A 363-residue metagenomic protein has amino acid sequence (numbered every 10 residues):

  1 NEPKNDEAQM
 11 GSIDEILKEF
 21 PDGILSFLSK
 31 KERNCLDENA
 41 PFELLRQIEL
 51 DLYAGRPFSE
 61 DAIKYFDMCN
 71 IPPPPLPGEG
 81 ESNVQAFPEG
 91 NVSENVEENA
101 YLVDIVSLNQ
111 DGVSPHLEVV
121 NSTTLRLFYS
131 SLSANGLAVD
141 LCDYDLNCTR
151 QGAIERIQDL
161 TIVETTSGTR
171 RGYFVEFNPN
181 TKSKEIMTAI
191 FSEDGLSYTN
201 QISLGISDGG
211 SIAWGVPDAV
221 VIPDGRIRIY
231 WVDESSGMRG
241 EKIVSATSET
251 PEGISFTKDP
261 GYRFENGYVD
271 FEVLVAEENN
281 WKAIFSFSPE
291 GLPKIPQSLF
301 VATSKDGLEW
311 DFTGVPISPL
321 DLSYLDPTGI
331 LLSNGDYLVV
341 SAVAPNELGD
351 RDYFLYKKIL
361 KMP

Functional and structural regions predicted by a protein language model:
N1-Q9, E79-A86: Bacterial Sec-dependent N-terminal signal peptides
N5-P73: Mature extracellular/luminal domains of secreted and GPI-anchored eukaryotic proteins, especially small
L76-G215, V220-V269, L274-L322, L331-P363: Beta-rich carbohydrate-recognition and catalytic domains
T328: Exposed aromatic-hydrophobic patches
